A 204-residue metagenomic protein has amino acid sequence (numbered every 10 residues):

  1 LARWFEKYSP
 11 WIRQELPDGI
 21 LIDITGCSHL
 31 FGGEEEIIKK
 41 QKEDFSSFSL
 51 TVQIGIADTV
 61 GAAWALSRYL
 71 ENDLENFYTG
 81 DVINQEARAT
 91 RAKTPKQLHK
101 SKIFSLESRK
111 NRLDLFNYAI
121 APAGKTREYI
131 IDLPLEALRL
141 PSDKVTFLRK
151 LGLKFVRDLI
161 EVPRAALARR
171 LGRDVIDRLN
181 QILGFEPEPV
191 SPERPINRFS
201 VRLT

Functional and structural regions predicted by a protein language model:
L1-R202: Gly/Gly-Pro- and Ser/Thr-rich, intrinsically disordered tail segments characteristic of DNA damage-repair and tolerance
